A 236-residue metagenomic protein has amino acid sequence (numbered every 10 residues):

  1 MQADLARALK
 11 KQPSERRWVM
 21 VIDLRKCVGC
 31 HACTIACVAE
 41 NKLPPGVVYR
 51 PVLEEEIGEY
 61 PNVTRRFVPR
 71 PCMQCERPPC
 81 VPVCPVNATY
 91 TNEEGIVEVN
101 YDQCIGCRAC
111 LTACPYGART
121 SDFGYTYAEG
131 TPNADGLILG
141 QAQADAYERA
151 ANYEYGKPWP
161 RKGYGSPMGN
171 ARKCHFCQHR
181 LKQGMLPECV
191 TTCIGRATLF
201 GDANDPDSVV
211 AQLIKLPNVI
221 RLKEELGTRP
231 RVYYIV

Functional and structural regions predicted by a protein language model:
M1-V236: Non-ligating segments of multi-cofactor redox enzymes
